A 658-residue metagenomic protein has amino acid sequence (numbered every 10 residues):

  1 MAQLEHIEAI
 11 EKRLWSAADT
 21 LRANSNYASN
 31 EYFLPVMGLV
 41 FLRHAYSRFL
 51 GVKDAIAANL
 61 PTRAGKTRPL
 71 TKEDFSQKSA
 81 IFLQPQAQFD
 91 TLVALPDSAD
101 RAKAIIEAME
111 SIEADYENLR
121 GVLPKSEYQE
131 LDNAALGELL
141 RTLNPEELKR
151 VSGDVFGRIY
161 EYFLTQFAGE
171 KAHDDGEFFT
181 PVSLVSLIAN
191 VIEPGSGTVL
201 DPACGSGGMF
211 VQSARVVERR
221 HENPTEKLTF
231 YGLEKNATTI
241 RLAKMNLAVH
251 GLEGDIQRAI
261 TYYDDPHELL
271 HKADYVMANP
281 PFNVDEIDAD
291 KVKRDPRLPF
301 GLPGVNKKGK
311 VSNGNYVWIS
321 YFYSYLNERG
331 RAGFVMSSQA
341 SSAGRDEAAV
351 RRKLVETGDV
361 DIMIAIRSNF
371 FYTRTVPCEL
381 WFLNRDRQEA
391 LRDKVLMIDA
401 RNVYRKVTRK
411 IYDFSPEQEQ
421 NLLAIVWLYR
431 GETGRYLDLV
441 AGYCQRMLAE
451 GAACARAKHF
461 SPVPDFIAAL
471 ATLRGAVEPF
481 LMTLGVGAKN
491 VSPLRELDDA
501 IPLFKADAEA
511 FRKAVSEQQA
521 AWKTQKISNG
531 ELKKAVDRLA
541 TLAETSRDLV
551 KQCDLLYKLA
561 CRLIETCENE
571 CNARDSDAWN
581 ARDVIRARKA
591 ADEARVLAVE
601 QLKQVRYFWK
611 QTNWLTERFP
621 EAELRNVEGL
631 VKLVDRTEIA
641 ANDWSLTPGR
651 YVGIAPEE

Functional and structural regions predicted by a protein language model:
M1-G195, D255-L269, A365-S368, R392-D399 (+1 more regions): Non-catalytic, mostly N-terminal accessory regions of nucleic-acid modification and defense proteins
H6, I10, A28-E31, A135 (+11 more regions): Helical mechanochemical/support elements of P-loop NTPase systems and associated helical scaffolds
N26, I287-N313, S338-E347, R367-T373 (+3 more regions): Short, contiguous acidic/charged loop-to-helix segments that flank catalytic cores in large enzymes
S29-H44, I188, I240, K244 (+1 more regions): Conserved Class I SAM-dependent methyltransferase catalytic core
D174-A278, F282-R294, P299-V305, Y316-V317 (+3 more regions): Conserved S-adenosyl-L-methionine
T225-E226, R374-C378, L391-R392: Short, solvent-exposed loop/turn segments at the edges of secondary structure
L270-K272, V376-L383, I411-E417: Short, surface-exposed amphipathic charged segments that create phosphate/polyanion-binding patches used for binding
I398-T433, N642-E658: Short, exposed interaction patches on small structured surface elements
